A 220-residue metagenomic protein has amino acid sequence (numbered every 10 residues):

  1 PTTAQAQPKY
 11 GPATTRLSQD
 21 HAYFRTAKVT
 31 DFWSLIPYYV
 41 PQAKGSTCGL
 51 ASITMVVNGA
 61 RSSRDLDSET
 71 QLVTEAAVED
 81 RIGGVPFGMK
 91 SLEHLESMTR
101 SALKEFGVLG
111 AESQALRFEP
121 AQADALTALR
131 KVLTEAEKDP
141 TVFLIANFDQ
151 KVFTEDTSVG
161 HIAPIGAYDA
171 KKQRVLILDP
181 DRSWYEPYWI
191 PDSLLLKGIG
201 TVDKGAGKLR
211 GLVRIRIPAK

Functional and structural regions predicted by a protein language model:
T2-E93: Active-site-adjacent structural segments surrounding the nucleophilic cysteine of cysteine proteases and isopeptidases
A6, G11-T15, E75-P218: Conserved active-site-adjacent core of cysteine acyl-enzyme catalytic domains
